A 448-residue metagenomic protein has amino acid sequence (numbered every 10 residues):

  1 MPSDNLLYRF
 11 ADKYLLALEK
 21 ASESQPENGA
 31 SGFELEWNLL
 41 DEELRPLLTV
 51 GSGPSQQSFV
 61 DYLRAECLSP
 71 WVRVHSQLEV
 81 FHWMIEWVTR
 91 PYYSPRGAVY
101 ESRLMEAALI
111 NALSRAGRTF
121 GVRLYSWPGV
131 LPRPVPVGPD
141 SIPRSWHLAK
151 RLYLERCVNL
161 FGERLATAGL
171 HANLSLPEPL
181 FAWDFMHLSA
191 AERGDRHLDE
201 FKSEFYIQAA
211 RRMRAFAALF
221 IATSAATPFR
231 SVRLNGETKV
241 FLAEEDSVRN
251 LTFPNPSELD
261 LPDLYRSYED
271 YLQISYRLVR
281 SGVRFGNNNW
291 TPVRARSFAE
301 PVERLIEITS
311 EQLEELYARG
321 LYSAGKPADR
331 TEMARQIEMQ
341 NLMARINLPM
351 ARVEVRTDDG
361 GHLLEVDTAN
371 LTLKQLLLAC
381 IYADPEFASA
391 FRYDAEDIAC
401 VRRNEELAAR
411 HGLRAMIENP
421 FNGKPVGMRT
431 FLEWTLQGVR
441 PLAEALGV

Functional and structural regions predicted by a protein language model:
M1-C157, R164-A168, Q208, L363 (+4 more regions): Terminal catalytic/cofactor-binding subdomain
M1-L7, S52, Q56, G286 (+7 more regions): Intrinsic-disorder-associated interaction segments
L44-P46, L180-F181, R230, G361-E365: Flexible loop/turn segments at secondary-structure boundaries
T89-P91, L176, T357-D359: Short, histidine-centered active-site or binding-site loop motifs used for metal coordination, general acid-base
G117-T119, F205, R211-R233, I381-R410: Flexible helix-coil linker/hinge segments at domain or subdomain boundaries
L131-P132, P139-E354: Loop-rich catalytic cores of soluble enzymes, especially ATP-dependent carboxylate-amine ligases and other
E155, G447-V448: A charged, amphipathic interaction segment
M343-G447: Substrate-recognition/cap regions that form aromatic- and gly/pro-loop-enriched pockets for small-molecule ligands
